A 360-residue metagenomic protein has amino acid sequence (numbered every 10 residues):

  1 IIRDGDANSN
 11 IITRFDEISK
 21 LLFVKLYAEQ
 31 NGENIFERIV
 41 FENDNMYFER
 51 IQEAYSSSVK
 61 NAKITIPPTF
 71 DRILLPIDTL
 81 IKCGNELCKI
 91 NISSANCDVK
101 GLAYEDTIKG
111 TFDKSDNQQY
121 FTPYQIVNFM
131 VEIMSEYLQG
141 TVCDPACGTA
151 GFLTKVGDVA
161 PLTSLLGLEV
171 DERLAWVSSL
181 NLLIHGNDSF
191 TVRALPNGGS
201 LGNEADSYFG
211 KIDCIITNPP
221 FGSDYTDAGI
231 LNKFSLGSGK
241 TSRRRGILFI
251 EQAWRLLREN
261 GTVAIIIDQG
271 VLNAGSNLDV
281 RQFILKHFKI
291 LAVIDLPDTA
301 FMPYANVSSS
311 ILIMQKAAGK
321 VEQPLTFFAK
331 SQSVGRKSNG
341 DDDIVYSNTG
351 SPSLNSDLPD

Functional and structural regions predicted by a protein language model:
I1-N10, K82-C88: Short amphipathic alpha-helical segments and their helix-coil junctions
R3, V131-S135, W254: Generic structural signal for well-ordered alpha-helical scaffold segments
D4-I18, S93-D98, T241-S242: Structural motif
D6, F209, D213-D360: A conserved structural/catalytic subdomain of Rossmann-like adenosyl-cofactor enzymes
I12-K20, F121-Y124, N128: An alpha-helix initiation/capping motif
I18-T111: Long recognition/docking surfaces used for binding and targeting
S93, D116-P123, G239-R243: Short acidic-aromatic active-site loops that bind/stabilize oxyanions
D116-T217, G222-D224, I267-G270, V280-R281 (+1 more regions): Conserved S-adenosyl-L-methionine
